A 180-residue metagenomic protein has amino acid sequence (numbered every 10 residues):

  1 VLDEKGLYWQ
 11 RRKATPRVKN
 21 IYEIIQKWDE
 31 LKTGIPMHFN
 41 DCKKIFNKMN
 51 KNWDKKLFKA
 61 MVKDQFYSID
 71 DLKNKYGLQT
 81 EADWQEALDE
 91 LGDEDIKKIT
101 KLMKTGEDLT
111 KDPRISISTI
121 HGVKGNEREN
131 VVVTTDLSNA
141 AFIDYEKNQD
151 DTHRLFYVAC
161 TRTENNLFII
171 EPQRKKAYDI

Functional and structural regions predicted by a protein language model:
V1-I180: The feature marks helicase ATPase cores and/or their adjacent C-terminal helical subdomains in SF1/SF2/AAA+ helicases
